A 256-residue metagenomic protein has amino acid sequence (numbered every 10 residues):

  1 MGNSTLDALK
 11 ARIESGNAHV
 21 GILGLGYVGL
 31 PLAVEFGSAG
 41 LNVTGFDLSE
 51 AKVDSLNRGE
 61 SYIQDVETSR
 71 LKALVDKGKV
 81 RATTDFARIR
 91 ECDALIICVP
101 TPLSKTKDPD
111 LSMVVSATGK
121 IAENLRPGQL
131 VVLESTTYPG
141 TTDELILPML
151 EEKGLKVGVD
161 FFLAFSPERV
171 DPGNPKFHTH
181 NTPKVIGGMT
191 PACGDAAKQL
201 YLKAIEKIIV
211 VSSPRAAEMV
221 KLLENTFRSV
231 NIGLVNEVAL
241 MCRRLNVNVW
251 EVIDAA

Functional and structural regions predicted by a protein language model:
M1-A256: Structural/interface elements that position substrates and couple domains in central-metabolism enzymes
